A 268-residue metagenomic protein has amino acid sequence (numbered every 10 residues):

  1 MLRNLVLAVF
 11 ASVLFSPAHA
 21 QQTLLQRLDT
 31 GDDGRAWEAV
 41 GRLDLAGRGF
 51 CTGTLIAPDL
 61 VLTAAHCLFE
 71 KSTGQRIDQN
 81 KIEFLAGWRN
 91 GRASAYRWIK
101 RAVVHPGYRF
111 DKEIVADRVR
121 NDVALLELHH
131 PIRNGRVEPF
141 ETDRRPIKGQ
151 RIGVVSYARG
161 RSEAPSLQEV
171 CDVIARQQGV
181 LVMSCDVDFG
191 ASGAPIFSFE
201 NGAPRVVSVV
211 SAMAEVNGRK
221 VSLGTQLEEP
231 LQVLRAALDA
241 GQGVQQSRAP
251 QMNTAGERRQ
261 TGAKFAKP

Functional and structural regions predicted by a protein language model:
L2-N4, A8-S12, S16-I56, T225-P268: Protease-domain processing segments flanking chymotrypsin-fold serine proteases, especially trypsin-like
Q21-R35, F69, Q75-I132: Conserved catalytic-core segment of clan PA serine endopeptidases
D33-A36, L55-I56, R76-D78, A116-R120 (+3 more regions): Extracellular/periplasmic catalytic domains that process cell-envelope and extracellular macromolecules
A36-E83: Catalytic histidine site
G41-L43, N80-N90, I152-S156: Short conserved beta-strand and strand-loop elements enriched in small hydrophobics with frequent Asp/Gly
T54-L55, D186-V210: Catalytic nucleophile loop of clan PA
A64-C67, V207-V216: Short beta->alpha transition motifs characteristic of CBS
V123, L128-V187, A191: Chymotrypsin/trypsin-fold serine protease catalytic domain
